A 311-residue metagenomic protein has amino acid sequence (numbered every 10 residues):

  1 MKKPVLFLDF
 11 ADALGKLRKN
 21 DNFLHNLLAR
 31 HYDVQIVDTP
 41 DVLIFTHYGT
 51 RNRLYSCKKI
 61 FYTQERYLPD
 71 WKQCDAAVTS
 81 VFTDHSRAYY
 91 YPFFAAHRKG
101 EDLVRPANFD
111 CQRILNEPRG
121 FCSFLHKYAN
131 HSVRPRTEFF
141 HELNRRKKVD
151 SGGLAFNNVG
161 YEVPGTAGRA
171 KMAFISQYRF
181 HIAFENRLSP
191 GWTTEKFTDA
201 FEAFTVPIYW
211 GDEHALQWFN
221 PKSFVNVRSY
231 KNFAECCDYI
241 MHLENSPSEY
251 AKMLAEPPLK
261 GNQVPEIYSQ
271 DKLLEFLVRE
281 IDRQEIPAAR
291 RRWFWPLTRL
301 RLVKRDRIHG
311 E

Functional and structural regions predicted by a protein language model:
K2-Y62, Y67-D150, A155-A183, P190-E311: Pol beta-like nucleotidyltransferase catalytic core
